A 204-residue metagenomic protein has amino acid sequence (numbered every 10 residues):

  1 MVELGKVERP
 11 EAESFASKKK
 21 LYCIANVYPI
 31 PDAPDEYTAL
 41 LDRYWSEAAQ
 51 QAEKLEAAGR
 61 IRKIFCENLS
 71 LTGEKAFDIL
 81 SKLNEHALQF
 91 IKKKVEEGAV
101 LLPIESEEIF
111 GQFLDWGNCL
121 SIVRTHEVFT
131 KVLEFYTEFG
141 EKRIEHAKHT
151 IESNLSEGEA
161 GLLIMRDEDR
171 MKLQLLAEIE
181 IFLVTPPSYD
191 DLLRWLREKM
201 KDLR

Functional and structural regions predicted by a protein language model:
M1-R204: Compositional signal for N-terminal targeting/processing segments
